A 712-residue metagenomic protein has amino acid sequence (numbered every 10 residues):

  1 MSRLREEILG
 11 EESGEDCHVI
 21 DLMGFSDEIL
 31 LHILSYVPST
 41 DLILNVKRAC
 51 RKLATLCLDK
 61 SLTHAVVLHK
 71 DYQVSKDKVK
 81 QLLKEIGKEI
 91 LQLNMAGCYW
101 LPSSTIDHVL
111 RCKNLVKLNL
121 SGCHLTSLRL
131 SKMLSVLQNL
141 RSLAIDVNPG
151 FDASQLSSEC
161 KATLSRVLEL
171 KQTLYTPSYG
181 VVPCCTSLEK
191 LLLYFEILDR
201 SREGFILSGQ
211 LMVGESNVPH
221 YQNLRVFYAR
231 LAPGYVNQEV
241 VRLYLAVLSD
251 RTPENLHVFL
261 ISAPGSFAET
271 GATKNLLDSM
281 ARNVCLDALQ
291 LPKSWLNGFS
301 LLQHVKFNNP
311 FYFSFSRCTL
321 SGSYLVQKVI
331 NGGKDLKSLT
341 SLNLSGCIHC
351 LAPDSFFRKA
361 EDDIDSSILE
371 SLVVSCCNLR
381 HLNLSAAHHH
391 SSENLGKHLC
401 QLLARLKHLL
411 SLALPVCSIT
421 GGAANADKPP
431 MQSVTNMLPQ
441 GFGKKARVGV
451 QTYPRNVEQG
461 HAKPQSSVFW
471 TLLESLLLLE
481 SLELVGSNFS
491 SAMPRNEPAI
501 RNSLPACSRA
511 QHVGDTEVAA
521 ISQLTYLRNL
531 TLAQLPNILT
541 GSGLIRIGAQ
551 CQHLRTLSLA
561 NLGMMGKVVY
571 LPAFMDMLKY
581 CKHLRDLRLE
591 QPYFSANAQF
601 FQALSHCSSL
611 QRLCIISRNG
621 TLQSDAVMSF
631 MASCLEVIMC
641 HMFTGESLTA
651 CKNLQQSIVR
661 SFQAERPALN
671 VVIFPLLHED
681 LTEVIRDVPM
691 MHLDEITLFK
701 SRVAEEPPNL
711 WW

Functional and structural regions predicted by a protein language model:
M1-G10, E15-D16, I29, D77 (+3 more regions): C-terminal capping region of solenoid repeat domains
D27, L42-K60: Short helix-loop-helix/strand-helix junction enriched in hydrophobic and basic residues
Y36, A65: Core nucleic-acid recognition elements
C50, G87, C551: Short amphipathic alpha-helical/adjacent loop interface patches that line ligand and macromolecule-binding sites
T55, V67-N119, C123: F-box-proximal linker/hinge
V109, K117, S121-L125, M133-V136 (+1 more regions): Alpha-helical bundle protein-protein interaction modules that mediate dimerization/oligomerization and scaffolding
